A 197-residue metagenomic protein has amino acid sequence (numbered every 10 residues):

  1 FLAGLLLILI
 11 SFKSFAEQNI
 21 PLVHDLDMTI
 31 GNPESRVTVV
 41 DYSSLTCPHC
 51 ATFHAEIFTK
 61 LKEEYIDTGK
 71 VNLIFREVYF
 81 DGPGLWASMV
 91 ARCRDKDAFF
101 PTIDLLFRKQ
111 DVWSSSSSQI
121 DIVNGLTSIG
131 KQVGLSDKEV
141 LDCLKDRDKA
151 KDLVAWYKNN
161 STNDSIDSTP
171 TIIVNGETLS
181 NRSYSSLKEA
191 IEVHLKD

Functional and structural regions predicted by a protein language model:
F1-D81, V154-N163, K196-D197: Extracytoplasmic thiol/disulfide redox context detector
E17, S44, F58, S128-D197: C-terminal cap of thioredoxin/glutaredoxin-like
L26, W86, V140: Glycine-rich, flexible loop/turn motifs
I30-P33, D41, C93, S117 (+3 more regions): Short N-terminal micro-motifs specific to bacterial/archaeal maturation and metal-cluster initiation sites
V40-Y42, D104-F107, L135-K138: A short alpha-helix capping/helix-coil boundary motif
L45, A51-K131: Structural alpha/beta surface segment adjacent to cysteine/selenocysteine redox centers across thiol/disulfide enzymes
